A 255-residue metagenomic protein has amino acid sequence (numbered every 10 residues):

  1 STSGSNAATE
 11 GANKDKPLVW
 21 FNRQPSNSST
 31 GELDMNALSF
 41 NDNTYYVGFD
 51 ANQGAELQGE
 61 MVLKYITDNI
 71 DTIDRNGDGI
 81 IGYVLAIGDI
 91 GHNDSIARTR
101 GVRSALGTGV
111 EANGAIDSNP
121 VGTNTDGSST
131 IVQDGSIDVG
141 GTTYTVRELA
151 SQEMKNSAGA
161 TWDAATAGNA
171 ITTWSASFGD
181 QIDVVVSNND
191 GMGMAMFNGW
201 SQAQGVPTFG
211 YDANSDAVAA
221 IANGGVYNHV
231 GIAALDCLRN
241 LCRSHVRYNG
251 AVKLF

Functional and structural regions predicted by a protein language model:
S1-F255: A residue-level marker of the well-folded mature domains of exported/periplasmic proteins
